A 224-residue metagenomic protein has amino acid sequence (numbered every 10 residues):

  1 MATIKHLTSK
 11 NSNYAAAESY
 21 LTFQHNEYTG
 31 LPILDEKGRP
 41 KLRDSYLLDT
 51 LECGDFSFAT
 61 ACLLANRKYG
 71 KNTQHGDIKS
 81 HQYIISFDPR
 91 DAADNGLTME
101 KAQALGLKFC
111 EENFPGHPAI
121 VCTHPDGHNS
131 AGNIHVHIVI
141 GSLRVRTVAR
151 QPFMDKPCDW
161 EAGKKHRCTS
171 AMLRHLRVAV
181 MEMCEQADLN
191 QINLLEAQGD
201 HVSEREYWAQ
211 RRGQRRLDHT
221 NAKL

Functional and structural regions predicted by a protein language model:
M1-L224: N-terminal nicking endonuclease/strand-transfer module with a His-rich metal-binding environment and a catalytic Tyr
